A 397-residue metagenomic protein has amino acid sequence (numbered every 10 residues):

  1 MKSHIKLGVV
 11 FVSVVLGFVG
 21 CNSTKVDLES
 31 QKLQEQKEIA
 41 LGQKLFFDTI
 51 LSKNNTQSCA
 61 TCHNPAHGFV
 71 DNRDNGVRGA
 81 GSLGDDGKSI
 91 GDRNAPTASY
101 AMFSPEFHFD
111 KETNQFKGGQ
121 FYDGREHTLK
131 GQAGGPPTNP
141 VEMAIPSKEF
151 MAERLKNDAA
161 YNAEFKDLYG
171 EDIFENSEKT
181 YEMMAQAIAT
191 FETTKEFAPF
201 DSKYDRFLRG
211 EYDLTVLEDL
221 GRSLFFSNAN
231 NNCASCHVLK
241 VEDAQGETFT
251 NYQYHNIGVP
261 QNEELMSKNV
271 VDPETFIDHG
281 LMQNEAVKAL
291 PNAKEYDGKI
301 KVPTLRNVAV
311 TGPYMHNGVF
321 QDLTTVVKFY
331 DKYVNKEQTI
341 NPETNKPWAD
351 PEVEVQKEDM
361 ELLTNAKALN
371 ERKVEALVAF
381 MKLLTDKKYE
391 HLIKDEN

Functional and structural regions predicted by a protein language model:
M1-V9: Bacterial N-terminal signal peptides that target proteins for export
V9-G17: Bacterial N-terminal signal peptides
F18-N397: Periplasmic c-type cytochrome electron-transfer domains
